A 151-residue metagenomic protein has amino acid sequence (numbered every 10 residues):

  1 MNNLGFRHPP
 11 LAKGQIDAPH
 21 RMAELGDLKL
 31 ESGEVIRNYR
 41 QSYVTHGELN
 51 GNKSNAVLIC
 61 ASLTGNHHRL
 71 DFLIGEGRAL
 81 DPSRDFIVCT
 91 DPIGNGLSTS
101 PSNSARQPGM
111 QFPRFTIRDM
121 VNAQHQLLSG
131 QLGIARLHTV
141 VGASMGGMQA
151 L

Functional and structural regions predicted by a protein language model:
M1-A56: Catalytic-loop region of hydrolases
P19, K53, S83, G133-R136: Short loop/turn motifs at secondary-structure junctions
N38, D119, M148: Short, well-structured alpha-helical interface segments that form or flank functional binding sites
V44-R106: N-terminal cap/lid subdomain of alpha/beta-hydrolase-fold enzymes
L80-R84, V88, N95-L97, R114-G130: A gly/proline- and charged-residue-enriched helix-loop-helix capping module
Q107, Q111, R118-H138, L151: Conserved acidic catalytic loop of the alpha/beta-hydrolase fold
G142-L151: Glycine-rich nucleophile elbow surrounding the catalytic serine of serine-hydrolase chemistry
